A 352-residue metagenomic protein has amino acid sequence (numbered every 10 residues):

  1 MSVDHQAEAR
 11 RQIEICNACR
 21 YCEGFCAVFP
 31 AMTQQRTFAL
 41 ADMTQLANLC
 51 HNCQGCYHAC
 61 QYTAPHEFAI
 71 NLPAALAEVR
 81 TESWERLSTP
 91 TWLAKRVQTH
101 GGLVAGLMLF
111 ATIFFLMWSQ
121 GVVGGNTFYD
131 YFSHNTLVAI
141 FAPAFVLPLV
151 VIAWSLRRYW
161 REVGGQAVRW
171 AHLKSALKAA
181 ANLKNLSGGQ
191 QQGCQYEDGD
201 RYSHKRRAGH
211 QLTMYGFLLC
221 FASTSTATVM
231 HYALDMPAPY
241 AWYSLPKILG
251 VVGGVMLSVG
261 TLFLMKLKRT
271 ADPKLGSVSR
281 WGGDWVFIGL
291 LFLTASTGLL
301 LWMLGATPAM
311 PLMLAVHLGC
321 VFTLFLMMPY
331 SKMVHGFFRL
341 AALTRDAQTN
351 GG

Functional and structural regions predicted by a protein language model:
M1, Q61-P65, R157-G164: Charged, low-complexity surface segments at secondary-structure and domain boundaries
M1-D4, G352: Short, intrinsically disordered terminal tails adjacent to the first/last structured region
V3-N17, L40-Q54: Immediate flanking context of iron-sulfur cluster ligation sites
N17, H51, A69-I70, G253 (+2 more regions): Residue-level detector of secondary-structure boundary/capping sites
N17-F38, T44-Q45, G55-S83: Iron-sulfur cluster-binding cysteine motifs and their immediate structural context in ferredoxin-like electron-transfer
C53-C60, R269, G319-C320: Short acidic (Asp/Glu) and glycine-rich catalytic loops that position anionic groups and cofactors
A77, S83-G352: Membrane-embedded alpha-helical bundles of multi-pass integral membrane proteins
